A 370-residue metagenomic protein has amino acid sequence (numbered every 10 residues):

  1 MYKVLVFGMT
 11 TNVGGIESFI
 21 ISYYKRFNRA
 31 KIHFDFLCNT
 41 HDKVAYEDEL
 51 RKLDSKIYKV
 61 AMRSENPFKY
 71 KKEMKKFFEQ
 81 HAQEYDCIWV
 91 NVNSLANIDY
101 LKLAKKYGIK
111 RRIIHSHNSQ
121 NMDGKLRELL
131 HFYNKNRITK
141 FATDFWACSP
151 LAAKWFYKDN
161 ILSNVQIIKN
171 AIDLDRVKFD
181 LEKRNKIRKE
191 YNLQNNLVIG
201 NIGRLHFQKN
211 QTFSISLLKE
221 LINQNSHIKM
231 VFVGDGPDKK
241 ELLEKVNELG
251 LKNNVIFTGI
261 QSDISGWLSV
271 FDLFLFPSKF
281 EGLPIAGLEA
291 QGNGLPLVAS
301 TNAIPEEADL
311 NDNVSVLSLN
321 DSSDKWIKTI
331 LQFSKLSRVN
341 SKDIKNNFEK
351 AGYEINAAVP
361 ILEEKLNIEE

Functional and structural regions predicted by a protein language model:
Y2, V6-G14, S18-K72, K76 (+2 more regions): N-terminal strand-loop element at the rim of the active site of nucleotide-sugar-dependent glycosyltransferases
G14-S22, L197, N201-E220, P237-L243: A conserved mid-protein helix/loop that constitutes part of the nucleotide-sugar donor-binding site
G15, R176, S337-E370: A charged, aromatic-enriched C-terminal amphipathic alpha-helix characteristic of glycosyltransferases across folds
C38, P296-T301, E306: Short hydrophobic beta-strand element within catalytic cores of glycosyltransferases and related nucleotide-activated
E65-K69, K154-K158, A171-E190, N195 (+2 more regions): Acidic anion/phosphate-binding donor-loop and adjacent secondary structure in glycosyltransferase catalytic cores
N93, I260, K279: Aromatic "clamp/platform" in nucleotide-sugar-dependent glycosyltransferases that forms part of the donor/acceptor
D238-E241, L251-Q261, W267: Active-site donor-binding acidic/aromatic loop of nucleotide-activated sugar and phosphosugar transferases involved
E306-R338: Change "using UDP/GDP/dTDP sugars" to "using nucleotide sugars
